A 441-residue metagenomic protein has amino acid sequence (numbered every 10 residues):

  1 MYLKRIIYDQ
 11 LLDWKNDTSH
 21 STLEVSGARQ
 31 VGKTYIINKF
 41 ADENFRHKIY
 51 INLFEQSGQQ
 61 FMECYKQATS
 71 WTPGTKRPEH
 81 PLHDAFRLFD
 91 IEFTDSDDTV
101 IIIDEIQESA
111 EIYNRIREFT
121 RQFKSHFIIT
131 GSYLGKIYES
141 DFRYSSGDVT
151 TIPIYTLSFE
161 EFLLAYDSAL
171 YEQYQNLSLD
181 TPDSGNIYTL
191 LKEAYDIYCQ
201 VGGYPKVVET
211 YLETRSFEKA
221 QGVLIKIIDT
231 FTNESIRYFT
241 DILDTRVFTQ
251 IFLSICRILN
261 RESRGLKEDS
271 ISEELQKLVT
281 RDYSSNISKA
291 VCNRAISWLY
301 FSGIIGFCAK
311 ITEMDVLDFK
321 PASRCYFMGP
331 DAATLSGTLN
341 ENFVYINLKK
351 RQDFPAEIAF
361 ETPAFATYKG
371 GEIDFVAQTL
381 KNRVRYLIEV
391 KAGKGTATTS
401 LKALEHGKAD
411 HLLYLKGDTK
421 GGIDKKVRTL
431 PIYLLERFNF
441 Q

Functional and structural regions predicted by a protein language model:
M1-N16: N-terminal pre-Walker A segment at the start of P-loop NTPase domains
V25: Hydrophobic anchor at the beta1->P-loop junction of P-loop NTPases
K33: Conserved lysine of the Walker
I36, F40: Hydrophobic positions on the alpha1 helix immediately C-terminal to the Walker A/P-loop
R121-F142: Sensor-1/coupling segment of RecA-like P-loop NTPase cores
F127, L348, I373-K394: Conserved catalytic cores of phosphodiester-cleaving nucleases, focusing on short active-site segments
F142-R261: Interdomain motor-coupling "hinge/lid" segment immediately C-terminal to the ATP-binding subdomain of NTP-driven enzymes
E213-L380: Accessory nucleic acid-recognition modules appended to NTPase machines
